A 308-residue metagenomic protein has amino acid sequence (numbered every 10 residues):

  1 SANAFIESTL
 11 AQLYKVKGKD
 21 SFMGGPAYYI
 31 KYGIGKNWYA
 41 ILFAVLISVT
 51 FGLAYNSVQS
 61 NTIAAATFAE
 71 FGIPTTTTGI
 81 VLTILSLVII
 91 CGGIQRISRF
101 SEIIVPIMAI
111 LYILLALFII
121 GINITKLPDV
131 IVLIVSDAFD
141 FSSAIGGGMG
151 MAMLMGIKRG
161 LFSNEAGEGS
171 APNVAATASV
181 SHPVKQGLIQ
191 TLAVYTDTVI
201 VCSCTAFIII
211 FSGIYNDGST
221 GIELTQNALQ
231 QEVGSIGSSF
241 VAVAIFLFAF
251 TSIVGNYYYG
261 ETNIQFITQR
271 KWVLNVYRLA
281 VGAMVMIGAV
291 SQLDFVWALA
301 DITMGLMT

Functional and structural regions predicted by a protein language model:
A2-D20, P26-N61, A65-I90, I236-S238 (+3 more regions): Helix-loop-helix module between adjacent transmembrane segments
E7-L13, K19, L115-L133, G147 (+2 more regions): Extracellular/periplasmic helix-exit of transmembrane alpha-helices
Y14-G24, G35-K36, G72, A166 (+3 more regions): Juxtamembrane helix-boundary/capping and inter-helix hinge elements in multi-pass membrane proteins
Y28-Y29, V105-F118, T198-C202, L274-A283: Small-residue-rich segments of transmembrane alpha-helices in multi-pass membrane proteins, especially helix faces
Y39-S60, P74-T83, L87, C91 (+4 more regions): Hydrophobic, membrane-embedded alpha-helices of multi-pass small-molecule transporters
T62-T67, I73-N123, L127, I131-V135 (+2 more regions): Membrane-interface loop-to-helix entry segments
V130-G147, M151-A152, I208-V241: TM-loop-TM module centered on a large, flexible mid-protein loop between adjacent transmembrane helices in multi-pass
S142, V273-T308: A generic transmembrane alpha-helix motif of multi-pass inner-membrane proteins
